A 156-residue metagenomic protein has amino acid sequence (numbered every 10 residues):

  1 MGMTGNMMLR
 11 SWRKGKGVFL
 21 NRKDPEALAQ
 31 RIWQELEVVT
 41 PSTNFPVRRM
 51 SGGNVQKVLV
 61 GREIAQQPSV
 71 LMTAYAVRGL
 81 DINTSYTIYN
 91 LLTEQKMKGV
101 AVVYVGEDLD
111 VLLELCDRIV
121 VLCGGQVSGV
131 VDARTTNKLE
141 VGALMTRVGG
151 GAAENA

Functional and structural regions predicted by a protein language model:
M1-A156: Glycine-rich phosphate-binding loops of nucleotide-dependent enzymes
